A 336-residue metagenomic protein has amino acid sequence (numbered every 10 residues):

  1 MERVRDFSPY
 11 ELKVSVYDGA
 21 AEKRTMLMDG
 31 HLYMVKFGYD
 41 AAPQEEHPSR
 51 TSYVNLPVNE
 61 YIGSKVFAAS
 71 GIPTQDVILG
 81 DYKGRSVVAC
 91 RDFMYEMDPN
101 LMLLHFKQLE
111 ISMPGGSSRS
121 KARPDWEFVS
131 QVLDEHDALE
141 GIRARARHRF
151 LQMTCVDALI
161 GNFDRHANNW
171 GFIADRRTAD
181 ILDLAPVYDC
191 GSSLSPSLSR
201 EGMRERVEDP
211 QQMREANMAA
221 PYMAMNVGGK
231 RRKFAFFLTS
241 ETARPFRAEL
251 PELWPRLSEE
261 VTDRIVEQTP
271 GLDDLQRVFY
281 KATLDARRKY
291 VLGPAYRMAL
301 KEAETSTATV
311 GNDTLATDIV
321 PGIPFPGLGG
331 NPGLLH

Functional and structural regions predicted by a protein language model:
M1-S117: Conserved ATP-binding subdomain of kinase catalytic cores across diverse folds
E2, F7-E11, W126-G141, S199-E201 (+1 more regions): A short, terminal or domain-edge coil/loop segment
N55, E127-S199: Conserved kinase catalytic-core segment
Y61-A69, H148-D157, A282, A286-K289 (+1 more regions): A broad, structural surface signal
V77-K83, H166-D175, L300-E302: Short alpha-helical "patches" and their helix-cap loops
C90-N100, I160, H166-A167, F172 (+1 more regions): An exposure/low-complexity boundary signal
F93-C155, L159, S240, R264-T269: ATP-dependent phospho-/nucleotidyl transfer catalytic cores
R176-G327, G333-L335: C-terminal catalytic region of ATP-dependent kinase domains
